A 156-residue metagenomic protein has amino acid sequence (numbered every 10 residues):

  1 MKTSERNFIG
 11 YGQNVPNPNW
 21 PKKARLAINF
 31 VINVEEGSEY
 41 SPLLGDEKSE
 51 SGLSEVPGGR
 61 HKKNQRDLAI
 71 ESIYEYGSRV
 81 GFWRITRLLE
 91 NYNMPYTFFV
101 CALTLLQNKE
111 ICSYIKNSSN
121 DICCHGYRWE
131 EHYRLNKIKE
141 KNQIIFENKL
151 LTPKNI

Functional and structural regions predicted by a protein language model:
K2-I156: Catalytic alpha-helical scaffold of carbohydrate-active enzymes acting on polysaccharides/glycoconjugates
